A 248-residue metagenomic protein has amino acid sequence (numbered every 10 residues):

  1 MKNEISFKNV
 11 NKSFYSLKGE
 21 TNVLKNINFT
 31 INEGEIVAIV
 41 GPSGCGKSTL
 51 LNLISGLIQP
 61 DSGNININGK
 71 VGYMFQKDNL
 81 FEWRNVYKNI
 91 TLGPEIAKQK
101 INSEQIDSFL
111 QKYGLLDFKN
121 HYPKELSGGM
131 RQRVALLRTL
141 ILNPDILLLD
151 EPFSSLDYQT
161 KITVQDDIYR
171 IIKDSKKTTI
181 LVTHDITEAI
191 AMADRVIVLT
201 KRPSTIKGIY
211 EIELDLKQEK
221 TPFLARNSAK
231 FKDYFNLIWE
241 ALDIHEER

Functional and structural regions predicted by a protein language model:
M1-F7, S13-N26: A short, flexible loop at the N-terminus of ABC-type nucleotide-binding domains that lies
Y15-K18, Q59, K88-S103, K112-Y113: ABC-type ATPase nucleotide-binding domains, specifically the catalytic core motifs of the NBD
V40-P42: The feature captures the beta-strand-to-loop junction immediately N-terminal to the Walker
S55: Helix-to-loop junction immediately C-terminal to a conserved catalytic motif
I101-F118, R170: Conserved ABC ATPase "signature" region
H121-K124, L142: Conserved signature/switch motifs of ABC ATPase nucleotide-binding domains
L147-D150: Catalytic Walker B motif of ABC-type/P-loop ATPase nucleotide-binding domains
